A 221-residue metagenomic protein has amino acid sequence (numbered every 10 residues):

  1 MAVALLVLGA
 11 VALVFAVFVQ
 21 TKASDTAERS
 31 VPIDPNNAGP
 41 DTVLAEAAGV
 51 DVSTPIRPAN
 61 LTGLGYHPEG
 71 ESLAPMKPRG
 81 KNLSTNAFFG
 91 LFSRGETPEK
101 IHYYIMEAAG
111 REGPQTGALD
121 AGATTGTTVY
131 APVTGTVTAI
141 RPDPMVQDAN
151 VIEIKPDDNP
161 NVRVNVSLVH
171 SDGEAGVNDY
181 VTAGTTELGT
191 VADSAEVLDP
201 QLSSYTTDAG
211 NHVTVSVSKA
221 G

Functional and structural regions predicted by a protein language model:
M1-A4, K22-E28: N-terminal prepro-regions of secreted/extracellular proteins
A2-V19: Hydrophobic membrane-insertion alpha-helices, especially the h-region of bacterial N-terminal signal peptides
S24-A149, P160, A183, D193-E196: Surface-exposed, glycine-biased beta-strand/turn segments
G117, N150-V169: Short beta-strand-turn/beta-hairpin segments enriched in glycine/proline and small hydrophobics that form edge-strand
L119-A121, V129, I154, V166 (+2 more regions): Generic structural hydrophobic/aromatic packing signal, biased to beta-strands
G122-T124, L168-S171: Second-shell loop/turn segments in exported
V151-K155, S171-G221: Conserved, short, structured surface segments that act as functional micro-motifs
